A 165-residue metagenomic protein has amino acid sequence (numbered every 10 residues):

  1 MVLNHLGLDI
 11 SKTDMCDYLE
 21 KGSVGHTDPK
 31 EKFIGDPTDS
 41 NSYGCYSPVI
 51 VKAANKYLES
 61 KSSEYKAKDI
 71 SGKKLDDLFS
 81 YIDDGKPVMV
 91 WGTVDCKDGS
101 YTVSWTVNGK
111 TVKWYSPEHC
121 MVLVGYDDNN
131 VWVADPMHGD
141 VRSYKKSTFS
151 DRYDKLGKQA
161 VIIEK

Functional and structural regions predicted by a protein language model:
M1-K86, K165: Cysteine-nucleophile protease catalytic domains, especially the papain-like/related folds used in DUB/UBL proteases
D76-D77, D98-S100: Short acidic/glycine-rich loop or secondary-structure boundary segments that cap or lie
M89-W91: Structural motif
C96, T102-Y115, V124-K165: Noncatalytic regulatory segments and standalone regulatory/sensor domains
